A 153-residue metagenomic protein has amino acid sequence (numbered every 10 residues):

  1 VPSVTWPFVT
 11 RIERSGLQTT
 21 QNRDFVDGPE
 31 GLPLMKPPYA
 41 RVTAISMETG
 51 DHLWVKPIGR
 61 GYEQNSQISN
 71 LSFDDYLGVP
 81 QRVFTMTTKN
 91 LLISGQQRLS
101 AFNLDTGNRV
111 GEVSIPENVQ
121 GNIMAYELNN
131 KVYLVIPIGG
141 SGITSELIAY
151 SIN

Functional and structural regions predicted by a protein language model:
V1-V4: Segments forming glycine/polar-rich beta-alpha architectures that bind adenosine-containing cofactors
V9-G28, P37-P80, M86-N153: Extracytoplasmic/lumenal domain signature
